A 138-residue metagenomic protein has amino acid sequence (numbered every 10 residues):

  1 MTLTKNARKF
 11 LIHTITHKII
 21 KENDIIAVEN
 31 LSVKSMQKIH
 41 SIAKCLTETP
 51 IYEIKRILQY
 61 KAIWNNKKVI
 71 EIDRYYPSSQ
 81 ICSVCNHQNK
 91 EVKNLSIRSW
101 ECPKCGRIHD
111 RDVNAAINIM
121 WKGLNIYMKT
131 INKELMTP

Functional and structural regions predicted by a protein language model:
M1-P138: Positively charged, helix-rich recognition surfaces that bind polyanionic ligands
